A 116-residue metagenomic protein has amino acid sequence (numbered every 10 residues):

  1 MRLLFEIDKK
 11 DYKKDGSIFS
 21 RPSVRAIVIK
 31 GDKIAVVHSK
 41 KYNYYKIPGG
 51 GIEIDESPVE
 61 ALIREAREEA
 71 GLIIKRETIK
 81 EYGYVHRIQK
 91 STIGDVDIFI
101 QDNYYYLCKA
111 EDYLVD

Functional and structural regions predicted by a protein language model:
M1-R25, G31: Acidic, metal-coordinating catalytic segment for phosphate/diphosphate chemistry, firing primarily on the Nudix
K33-V36, L114-D116: Short, well-ordered strand-loop elements centered on a beta-strand within folded domains, enriched for acidic residues
S39: Short loop/turn segments immediately following the C-termini of beta-strands
Y42-N43: A conserved beta-turn-beta hairpin within the catalytic core of GNAT-like acetyltransferases that forms part
K46-G49: A short gly/proline-enriched turn/hairpin at secondary-structure junctions
I52-D116: Unchanged
